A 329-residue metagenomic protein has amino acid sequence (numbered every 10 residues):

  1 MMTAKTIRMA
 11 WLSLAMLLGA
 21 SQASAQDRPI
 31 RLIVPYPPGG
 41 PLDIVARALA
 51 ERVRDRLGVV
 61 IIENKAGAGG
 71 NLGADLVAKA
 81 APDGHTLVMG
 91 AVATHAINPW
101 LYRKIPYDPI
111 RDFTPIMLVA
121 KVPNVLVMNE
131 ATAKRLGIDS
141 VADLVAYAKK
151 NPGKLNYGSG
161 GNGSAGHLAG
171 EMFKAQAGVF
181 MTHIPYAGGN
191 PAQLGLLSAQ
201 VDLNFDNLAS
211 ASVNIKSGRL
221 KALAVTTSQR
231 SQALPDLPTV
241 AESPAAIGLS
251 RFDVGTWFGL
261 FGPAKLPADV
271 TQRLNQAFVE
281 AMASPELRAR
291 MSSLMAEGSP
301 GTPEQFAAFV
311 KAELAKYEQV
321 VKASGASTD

Functional and structural regions predicted by a protein language model:
M1-T6: N-terminal secretory signal peptides that target proteins for export/translocation
A10-G19: Bacterial N-terminal signal peptides
S24-R111, G153-K154, N162, G178-F205 (+3 more regions): N-terminal (or domain-start) structured segment
D27-P29, Q176, K216, A268-D329: An extracytoplasmic/periplasmic, membrane-proximal ligand-sensing/linker region
R47, E51, D55, D75 (+10 more regions): Solvent-exposed, polar/charged alpha-helical surfaces in well-ordered, non-transmembrane soluble domains, broadly
K79-G84, W100-P191, V240, A245 (+1 more regions): Hinge/capping helix and adjacent helix->loop/strand transition within the periplasmic-binding protein
T94-K104, H167, M172-Q176, D202-T239: A ligand-binding cleft/hinge motif common to bilobed small-molecule-binding domains
